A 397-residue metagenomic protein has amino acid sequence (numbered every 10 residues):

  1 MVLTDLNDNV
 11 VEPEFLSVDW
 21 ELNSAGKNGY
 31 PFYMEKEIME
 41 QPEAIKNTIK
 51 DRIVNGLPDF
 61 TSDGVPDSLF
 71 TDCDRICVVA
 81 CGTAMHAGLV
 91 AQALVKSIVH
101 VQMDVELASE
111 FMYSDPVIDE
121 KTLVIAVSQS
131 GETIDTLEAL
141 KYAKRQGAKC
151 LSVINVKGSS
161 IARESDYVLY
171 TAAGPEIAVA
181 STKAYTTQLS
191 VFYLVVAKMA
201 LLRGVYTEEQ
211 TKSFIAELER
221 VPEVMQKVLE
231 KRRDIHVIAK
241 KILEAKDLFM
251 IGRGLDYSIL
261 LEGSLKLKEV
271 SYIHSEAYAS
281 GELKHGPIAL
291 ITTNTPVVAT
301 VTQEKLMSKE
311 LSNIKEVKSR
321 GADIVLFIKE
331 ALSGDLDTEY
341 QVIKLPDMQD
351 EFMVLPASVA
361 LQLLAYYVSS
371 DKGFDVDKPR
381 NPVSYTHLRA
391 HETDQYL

Functional and structural regions predicted by a protein language model:
M1-D74, A84, Q92-A93, S97-I98 (+7 more regions): N-terminal segments that mediate ammonia production and transfer in glutamine-dependent amidotransferase systems
L6, M39-V54, H100, R145 (+9 more regions): Generic secondary-structure signature for well-ordered alpha-helical cores
A44-D59, S68-V124, L151, K246-T292 (+1 more regions): Anionic-ligand anchoring segments at beta-strand to alpha-helix junctions in alpha/beta enzyme folds, i.e., glycine
T71-R220, R253, T300-P346, L364 (+1 more regions): Glycine-rich phosphate-binding loops that contact phosphosugars or nucleotide phosphates
A87-G88, D104-V105, I134-L137, H236-I238 (+8 more regions): Extended hydrophobic-aromatic, low-complexity segments
F352-N381: Generic C-terminus detector
T386-T393: Conserved small/polar residues in nucleotide/adenosyl-binding loops
Y396: Cationic, low-complexity basic patches in intrinsically disordered or flexible, solvent-exposed regions
